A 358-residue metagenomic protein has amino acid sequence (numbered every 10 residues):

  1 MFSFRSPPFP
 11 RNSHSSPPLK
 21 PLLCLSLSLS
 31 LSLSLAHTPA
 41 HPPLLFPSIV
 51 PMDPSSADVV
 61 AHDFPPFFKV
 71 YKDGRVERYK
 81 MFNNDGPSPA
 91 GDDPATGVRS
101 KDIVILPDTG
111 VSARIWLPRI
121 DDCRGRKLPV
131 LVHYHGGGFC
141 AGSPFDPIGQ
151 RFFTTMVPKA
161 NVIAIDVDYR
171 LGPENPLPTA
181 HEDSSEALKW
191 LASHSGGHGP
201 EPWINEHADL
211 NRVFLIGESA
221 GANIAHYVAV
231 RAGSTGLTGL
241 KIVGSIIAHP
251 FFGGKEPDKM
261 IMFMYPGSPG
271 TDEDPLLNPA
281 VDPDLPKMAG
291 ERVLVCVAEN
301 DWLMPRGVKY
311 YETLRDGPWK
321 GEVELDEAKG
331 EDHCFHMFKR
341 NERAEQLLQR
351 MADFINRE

Functional and structural regions predicted by a protein language model:
F2-F4, F9, F46: Aromatic (phenylalanine/tyrosine) cluster motif
S6, P18-L19: Generic detector of solvent-exposed, compositionally biased contiguous segments
S6-P8, S13, G239, E358: Prokaryotic Sec-type signal peptides and long signal-anchor helices with extended Leu/Ile/Val-rich h-regions
S13-P18, C24-F46: Intrinsically disordered, low-complexity terminal segments enriched in Ser/Thr
V50-E358: Alpha/beta-hydrolase superfamily serine-hydrolase fold, recognizing
